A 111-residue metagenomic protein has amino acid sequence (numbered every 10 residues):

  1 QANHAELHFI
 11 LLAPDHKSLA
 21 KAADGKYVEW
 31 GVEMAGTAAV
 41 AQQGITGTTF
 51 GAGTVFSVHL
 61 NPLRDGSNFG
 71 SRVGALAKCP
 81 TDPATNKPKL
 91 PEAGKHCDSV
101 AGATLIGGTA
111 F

Functional and structural regions predicted by a protein language model:
Q1-F111: PEST-like low-complexity, intrinsically disordered acidic/proline/serine-rich tracts that flank trafficking/processing
